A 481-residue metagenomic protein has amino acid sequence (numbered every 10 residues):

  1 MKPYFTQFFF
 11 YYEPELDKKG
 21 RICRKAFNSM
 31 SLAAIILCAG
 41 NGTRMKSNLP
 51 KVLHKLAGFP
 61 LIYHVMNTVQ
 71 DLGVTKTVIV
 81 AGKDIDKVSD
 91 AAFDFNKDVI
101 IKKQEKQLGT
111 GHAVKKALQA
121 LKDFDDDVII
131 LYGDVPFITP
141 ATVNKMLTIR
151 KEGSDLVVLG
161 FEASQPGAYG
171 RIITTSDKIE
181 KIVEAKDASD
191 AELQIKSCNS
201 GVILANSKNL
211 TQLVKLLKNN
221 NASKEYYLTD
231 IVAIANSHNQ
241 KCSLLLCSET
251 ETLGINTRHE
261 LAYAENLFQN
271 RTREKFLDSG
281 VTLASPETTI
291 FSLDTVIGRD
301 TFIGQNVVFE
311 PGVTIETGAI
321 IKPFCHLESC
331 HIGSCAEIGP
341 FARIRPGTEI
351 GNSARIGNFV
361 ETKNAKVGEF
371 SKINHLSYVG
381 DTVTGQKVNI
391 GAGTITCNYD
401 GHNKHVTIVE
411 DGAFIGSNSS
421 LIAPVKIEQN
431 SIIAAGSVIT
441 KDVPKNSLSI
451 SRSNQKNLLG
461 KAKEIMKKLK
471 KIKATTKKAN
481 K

Functional and structural regions predicted by a protein language model:
K2, F9, K19-K25: Polybasic, lysine-rich low-complexity intrinsically disordered segments
F10-Y12, R24-M30, P60-V143, K468-K470: Conserved N-terminal catalytic core of the sugar/cofactor nucleotidyltransferase
S29-S47: N-terminal nucleotide-binding beta1-loop-alpha1 segment
L37-A39, V80, L131-Y132, V158-E162 (+3 more regions): Short beta-strand segments
V74, D125, G153-L156, Q240: Short, high-confidence coil segments that cap the C-terminus of an alpha-helix and link into the following beta-strand
D86, I138-A222, T229: Conserved core of the sugar-phosphate nucleotidyltransferase
C198-V296: Conserved alpha/beta core of the MobA/IspD/sugar-nucleotide pyrophosphorylase nucleotidyltransferase superfamily
T282-S451, Q455-K456: Structural signal for interior beta-strand "rungs" in well-ordered beta-sheet cores of soluble enzyme domains
